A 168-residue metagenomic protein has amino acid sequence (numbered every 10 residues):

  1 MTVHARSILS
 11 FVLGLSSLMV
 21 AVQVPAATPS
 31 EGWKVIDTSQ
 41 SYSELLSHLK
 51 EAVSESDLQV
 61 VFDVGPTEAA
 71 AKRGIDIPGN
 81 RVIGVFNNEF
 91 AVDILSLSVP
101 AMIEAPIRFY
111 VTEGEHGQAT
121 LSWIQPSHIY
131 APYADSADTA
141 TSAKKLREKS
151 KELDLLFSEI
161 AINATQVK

Functional and structural regions predicted by a protein language model:
M1-F11: Bacterial N-terminal signal peptides that target proteins for export
A21-V24: N-terminal signal peptide c-region/cleavage motif recognized by signal peptidases
A26-V85: N-terminal secretory signal peptides
L45, L49, P66, A91 (+2 more regions): Stable alpha-helical elements in mature extracytoplasmic
V64-P66, N87-E89, E115, Q125-S127: A mature extracytoplasmic/lumenal domain signature
T67-Y110: Mid-chain, structured segments of secreted extracytoplasmic proteins
I103-E104, R108-D138: Flexible, solvent-exposed short loops/turns enriched in glycine
S127-K168: C-terminal partner/receptor-binding element of secreted or periplasmic proteins
